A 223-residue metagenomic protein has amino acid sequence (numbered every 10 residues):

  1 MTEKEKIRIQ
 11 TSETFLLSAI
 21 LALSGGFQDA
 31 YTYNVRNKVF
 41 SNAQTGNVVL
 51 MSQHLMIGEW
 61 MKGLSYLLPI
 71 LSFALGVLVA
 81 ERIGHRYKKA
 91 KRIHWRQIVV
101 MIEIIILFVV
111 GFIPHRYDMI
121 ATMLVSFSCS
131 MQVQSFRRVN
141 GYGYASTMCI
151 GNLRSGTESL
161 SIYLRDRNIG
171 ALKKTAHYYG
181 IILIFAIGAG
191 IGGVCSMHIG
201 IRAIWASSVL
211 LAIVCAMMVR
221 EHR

Functional and structural regions predicted by a protein language model:
T2-R223: Alpha-helical transmembrane segments of multi-pass membrane proteins
